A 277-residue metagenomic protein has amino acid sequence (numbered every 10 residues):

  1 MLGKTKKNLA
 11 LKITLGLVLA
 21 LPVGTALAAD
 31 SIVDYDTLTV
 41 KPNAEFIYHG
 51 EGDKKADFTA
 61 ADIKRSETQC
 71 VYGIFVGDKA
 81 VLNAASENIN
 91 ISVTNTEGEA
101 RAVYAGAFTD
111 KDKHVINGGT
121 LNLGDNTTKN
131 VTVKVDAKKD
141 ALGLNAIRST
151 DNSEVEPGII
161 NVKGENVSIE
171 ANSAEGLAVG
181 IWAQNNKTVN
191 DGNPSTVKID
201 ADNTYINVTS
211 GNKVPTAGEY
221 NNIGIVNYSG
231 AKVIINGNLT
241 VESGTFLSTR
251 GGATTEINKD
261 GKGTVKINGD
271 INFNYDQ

Functional and structural regions predicted by a protein language model:
M1-A28: Gram-negative bacterial Sec-dependent N-terminal signal peptides
D30-A100, A105-A178, W182-Q277: Surface-exposed loop/turn motifs in large extracellular/passenger domains
